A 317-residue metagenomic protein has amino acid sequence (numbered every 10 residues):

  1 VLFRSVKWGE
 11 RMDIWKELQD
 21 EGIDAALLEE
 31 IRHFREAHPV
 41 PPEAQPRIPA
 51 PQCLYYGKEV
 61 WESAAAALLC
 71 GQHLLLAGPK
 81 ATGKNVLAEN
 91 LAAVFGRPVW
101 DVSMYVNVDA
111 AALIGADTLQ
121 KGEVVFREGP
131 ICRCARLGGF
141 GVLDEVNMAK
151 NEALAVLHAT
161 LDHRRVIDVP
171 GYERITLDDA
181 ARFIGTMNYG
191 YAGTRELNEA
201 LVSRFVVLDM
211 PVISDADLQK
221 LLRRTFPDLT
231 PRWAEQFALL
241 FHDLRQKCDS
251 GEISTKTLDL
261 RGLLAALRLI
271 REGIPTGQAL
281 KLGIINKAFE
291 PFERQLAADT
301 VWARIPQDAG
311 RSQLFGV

Functional and structural regions predicted by a protein language model:
R4-V317: C-terminal regulatory/interaction module of P-loop NTP-utilizing enzymes
